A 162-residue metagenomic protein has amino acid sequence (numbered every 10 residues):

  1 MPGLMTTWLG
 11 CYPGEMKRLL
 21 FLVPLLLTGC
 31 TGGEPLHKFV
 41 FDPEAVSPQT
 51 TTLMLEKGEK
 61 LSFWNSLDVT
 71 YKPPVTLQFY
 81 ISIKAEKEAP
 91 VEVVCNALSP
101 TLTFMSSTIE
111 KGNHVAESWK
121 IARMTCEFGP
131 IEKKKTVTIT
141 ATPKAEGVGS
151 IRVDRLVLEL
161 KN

Functional and structural regions predicted by a protein language model:
M1-C30: Sec-dependent bacterial lipoprotein signal peptides
C30-N162: Acidic, Ser/Thr/Pro
